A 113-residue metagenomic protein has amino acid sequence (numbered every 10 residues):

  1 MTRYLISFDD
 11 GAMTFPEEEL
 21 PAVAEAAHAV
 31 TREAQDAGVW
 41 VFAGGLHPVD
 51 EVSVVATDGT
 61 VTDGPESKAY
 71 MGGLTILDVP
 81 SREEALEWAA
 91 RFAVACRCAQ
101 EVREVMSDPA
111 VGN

Functional and structural regions predicted by a protein language model:
M1-N113: Conserved, structured core segments of small domains
